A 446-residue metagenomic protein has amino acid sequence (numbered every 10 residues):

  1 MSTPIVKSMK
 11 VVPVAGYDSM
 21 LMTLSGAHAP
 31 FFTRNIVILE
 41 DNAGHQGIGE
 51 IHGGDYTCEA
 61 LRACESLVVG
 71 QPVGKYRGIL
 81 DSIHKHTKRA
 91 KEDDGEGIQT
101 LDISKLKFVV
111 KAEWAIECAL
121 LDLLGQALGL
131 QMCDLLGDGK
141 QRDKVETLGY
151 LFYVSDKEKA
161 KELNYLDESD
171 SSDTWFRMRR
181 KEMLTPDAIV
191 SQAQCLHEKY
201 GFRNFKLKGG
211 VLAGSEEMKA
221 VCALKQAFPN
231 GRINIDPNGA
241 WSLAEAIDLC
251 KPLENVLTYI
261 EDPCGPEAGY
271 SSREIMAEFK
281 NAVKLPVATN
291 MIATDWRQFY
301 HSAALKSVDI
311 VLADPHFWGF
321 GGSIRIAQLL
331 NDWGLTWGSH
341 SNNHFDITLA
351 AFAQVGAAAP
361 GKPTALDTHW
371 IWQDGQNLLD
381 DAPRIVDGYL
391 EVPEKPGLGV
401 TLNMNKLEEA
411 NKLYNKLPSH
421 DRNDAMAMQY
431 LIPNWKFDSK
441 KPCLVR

Functional and structural regions predicted by a protein language model:
M1-N35: Short, Gly/Pro- and small/polar-rich lid/capping loops
P4-K7, V12-G16, L305, I326-L329 (+1 more regions): Flexible C-terminal active-site loop/helix
V6, G44, I116, G129 (+7 more regions): Conserved, mostly hydrophobic/aromatic
E40-A127, W435, S439-R446: Metal- or metallocofactor-binding catalytic centers and their adjacent structured scaffolds across diverse enzyme
K107, C118-L166: Glycine-rich, aromatic-flanked loop segments that form ligand/cofactor-binding clefts across common enzyme folds
V145-V190, G209-G210, P237-S242, A288 (+1 more regions): Active-site mouth loops of central-metabolism enzymes
Q192-F205: Catalytic domains of carbohydrate-active enzymes, especially glycoside hydrolases
L207-T348: Catalytic core of soluble alpha/beta enzymes
